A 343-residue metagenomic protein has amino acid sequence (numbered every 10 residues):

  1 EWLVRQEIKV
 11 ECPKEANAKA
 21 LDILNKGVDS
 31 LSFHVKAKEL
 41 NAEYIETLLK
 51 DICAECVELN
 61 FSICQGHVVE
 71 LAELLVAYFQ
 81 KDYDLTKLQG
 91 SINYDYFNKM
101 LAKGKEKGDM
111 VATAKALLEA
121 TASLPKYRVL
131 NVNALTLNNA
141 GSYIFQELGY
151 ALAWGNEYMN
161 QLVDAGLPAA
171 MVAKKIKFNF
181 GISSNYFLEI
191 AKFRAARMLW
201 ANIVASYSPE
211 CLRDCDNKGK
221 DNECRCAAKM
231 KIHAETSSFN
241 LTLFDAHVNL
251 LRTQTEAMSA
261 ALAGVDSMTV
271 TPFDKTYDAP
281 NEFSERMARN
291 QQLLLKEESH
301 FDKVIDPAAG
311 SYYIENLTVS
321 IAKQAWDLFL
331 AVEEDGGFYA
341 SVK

Functional and structural regions predicted by a protein language model:
E1-N185, E189, E210, C215-K218 (+4 more regions): Catalytic alpha/beta active-site cores
L59-F61, Y96-E106, A134, N139-G141 (+3 more regions): Short beta-alpha connecting loops at secondary-structure transitions that line or flank enzyme active sites
S142-L148, S183-A195, S237-L250, D278-A288 (+1 more regions): Short glycine/threonine-rich loop-to-helix capping motif typified by GTGT followed within a few residues by an Asp-Pro
A153-N160, A246-V265, R289-K296: Glycine-rich and small/hydrophobic secondary-structure elements
F193-L199, I203, A234, Q254-A257 (+2 more regions): Extended, hydrophobic alpha-helical segments in both membrane/secreted and soluble proteins
L212-D216, K229-F239, A246-H247, A257 (+4 more regions): Catalytic alpha/beta core domains of metabolic enzymes, predominantly
T255, V265-K343: Active-site or pore-adjacent capping/gating segments
